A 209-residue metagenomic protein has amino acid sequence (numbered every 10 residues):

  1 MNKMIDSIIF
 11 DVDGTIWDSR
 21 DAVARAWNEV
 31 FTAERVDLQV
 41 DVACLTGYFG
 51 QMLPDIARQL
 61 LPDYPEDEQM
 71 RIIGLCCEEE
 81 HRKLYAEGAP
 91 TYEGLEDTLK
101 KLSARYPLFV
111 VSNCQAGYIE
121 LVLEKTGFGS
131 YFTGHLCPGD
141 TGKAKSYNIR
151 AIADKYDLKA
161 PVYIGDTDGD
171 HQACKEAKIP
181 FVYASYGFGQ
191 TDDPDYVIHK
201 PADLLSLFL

Functional and structural regions predicted by a protein language model:
M1-D6, A116, E120-L209: Asp-based, Mg2+/Mn2+-dependent phosphohydrolase catalytic module
K3-E93: N-terminal helical cap/lid subdomain that shapes the substrate entry/recognition surface in HAD-like hydrolases
D18, V110-S112, Y183: Hydrophobic residues in well-ordered beta-strands that form the structural core
A22, M52-D55, P90, D97 (+4 more regions): Short alpha-helical
E79, A104-R105, K159: Structured helix-beta-strand junction loops
K83-V110, A116, E120, S146: Short, acidic loop-to-helix structural element flanking the phosphoryl-transfer center in phosphate-processing enzymes
